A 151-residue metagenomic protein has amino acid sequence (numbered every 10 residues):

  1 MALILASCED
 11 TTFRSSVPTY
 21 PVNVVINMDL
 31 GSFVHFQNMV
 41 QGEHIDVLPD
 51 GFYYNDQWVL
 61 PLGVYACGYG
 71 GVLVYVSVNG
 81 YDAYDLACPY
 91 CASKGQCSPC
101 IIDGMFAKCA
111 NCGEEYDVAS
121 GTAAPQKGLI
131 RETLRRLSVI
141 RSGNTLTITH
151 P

Functional and structural regions predicted by a protein language model:
A2, D82, D103-F106: Processing junctions and N-termini across compartments
L3-S7: C-terminal motif of bacterial Sec signal peptides marking the signal peptidase cleavage site
T11-I101, R135-P151: N-terminal pre-ligand scaffold of iron-sulfur
G70-V72, A107-N111: A broad, low-specificity signal for short, low-complexity segments enriched in glycine/proline and polar/charged
V78-N79, C112, S120: Acidic/polar residues in short coil/turn loops that connect beta-strands within repeat-based beta-sheet scaffolds
C91, C112-G113: Short Cys/His-rich metal-coordination motifs, predominantly Zn2+-binding knuckles/fingers
I101-I102, A110: Flexible, solvent-exposed short loops/turns enriched in glycine
G104-A107, D117-P151: Polybasic, low-complexity binding patches
